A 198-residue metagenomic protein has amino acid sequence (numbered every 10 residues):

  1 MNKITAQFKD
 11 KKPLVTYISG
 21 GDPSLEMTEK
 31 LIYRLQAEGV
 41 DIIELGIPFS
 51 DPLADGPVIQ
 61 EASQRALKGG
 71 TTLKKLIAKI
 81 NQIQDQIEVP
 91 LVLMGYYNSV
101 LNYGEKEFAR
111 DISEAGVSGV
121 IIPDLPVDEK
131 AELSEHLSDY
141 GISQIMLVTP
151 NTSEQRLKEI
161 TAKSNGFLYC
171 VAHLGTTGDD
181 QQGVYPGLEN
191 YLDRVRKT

Functional and structural regions predicted by a protein language model:
M1-I18, I80-D85: N-terminal amphipathic alpha-helix/helix-capping segment at the start of soluble metabolic enzymes
T5, I32-Y33, I77-N81, A109 (+4 more regions): Generic structural signal for well-ordered alpha-helices, preferentially at hydrophobic/aromatic core positions
L14-T28, V92-G104, S143-T152, Q181: Active-site mouth loops of central-metabolism enzymes
V15, D41-E44, I121, I145-M146 (+1 more regions): Conserved beta-strand positions in the central sheet of alpha/beta enzyme cores
L25-L35, T152-K163, T198: Catalytic cores of alpha/beta
Q36, I42, I47-F49, V58-L125: Active-site beta->alpha loop and helix N-cap motifs at the rims of alpha/beta catalytic domains
I59-A62, G69, L157-T198: Glycine/Thr-rich beta-alpha phosphate-binding loop at enzyme active sites
K68-T71, G116-E129, S143-T152, L157-K158 (+1 more regions): Catalytic beta/alpha-barrel core
